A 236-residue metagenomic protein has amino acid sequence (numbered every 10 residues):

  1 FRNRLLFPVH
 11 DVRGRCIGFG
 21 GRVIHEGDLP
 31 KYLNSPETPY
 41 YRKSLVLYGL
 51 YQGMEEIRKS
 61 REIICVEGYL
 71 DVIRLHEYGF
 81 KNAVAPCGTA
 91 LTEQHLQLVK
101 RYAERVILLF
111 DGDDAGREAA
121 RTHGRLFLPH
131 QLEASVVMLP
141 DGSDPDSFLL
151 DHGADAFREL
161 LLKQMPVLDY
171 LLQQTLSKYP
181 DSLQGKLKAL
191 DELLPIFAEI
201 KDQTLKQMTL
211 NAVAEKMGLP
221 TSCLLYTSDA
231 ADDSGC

Functional and structural regions predicted by a protein language model:
F1-Y102, V106, A119-A120: Phosphate-handling DNA/RNA-contact segment within nucleic-acid enzymes
D11-V12, M54-I63, A90-V106, F110-S228: A charged alpha-helical hairpin associated with nucleic-acid processing machineries
V23-I24, D113, G235: Short, glycine/serine-rich, charged loops/turns that create anion-binding and catalytic segments at active sites
F80, G142, D233: ATP/adenylate-binding site constellation spanning eukaryotic-like Ser/Thr protein kinases, ABC-transporter
Y226-C236: Single conserved hydrophobic/aromatic residue that forms the stacking wall/gate of nucleotide- or nucleobase-binding
